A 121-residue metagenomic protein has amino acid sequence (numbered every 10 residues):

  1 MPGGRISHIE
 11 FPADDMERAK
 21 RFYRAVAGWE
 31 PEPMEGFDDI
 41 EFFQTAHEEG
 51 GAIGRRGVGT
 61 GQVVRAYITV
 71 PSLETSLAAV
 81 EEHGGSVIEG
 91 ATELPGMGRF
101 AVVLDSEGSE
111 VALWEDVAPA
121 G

Functional and structural regions predicted by a protein language model:
M1-K20, E48, V64-A66, D116-G121: N-terminal beta-strand motif that seeds the catalytic metal site of vicinal oxygen chelate
H8, F42, A52, G90 (+1 more regions): Conserved beta-strand positions that form and line the central face of beta-propeller blades
H8-Q44: N-terminal first-folded block
E10, E30-G36, E89-L94, V117-G121: Conserved catalytic-core motifs of GNAT/GCN5-like acyltransferases
M16, I68-E110: Vicinal oxygen chelate
W29-Q62, S106, E110-D116: Conserved short beta-strand elements that form part of the metal-binding/catalytic scaffold of enzyme active sites
